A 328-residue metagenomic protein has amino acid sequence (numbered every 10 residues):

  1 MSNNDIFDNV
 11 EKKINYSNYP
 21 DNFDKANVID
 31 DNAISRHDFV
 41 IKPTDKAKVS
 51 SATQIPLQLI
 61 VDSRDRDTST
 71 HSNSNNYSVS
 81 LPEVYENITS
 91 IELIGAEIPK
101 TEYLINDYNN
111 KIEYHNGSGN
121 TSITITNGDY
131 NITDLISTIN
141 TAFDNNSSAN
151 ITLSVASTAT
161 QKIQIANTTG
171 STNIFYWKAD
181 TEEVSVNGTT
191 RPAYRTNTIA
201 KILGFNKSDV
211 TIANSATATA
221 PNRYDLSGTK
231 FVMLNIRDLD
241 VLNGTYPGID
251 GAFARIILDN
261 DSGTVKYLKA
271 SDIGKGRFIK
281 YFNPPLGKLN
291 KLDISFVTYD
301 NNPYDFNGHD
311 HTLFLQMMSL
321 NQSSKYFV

Functional and structural regions predicted by a protein language model:
M1-V328: The ATP-binding site of the protein kinase catalytic domain
